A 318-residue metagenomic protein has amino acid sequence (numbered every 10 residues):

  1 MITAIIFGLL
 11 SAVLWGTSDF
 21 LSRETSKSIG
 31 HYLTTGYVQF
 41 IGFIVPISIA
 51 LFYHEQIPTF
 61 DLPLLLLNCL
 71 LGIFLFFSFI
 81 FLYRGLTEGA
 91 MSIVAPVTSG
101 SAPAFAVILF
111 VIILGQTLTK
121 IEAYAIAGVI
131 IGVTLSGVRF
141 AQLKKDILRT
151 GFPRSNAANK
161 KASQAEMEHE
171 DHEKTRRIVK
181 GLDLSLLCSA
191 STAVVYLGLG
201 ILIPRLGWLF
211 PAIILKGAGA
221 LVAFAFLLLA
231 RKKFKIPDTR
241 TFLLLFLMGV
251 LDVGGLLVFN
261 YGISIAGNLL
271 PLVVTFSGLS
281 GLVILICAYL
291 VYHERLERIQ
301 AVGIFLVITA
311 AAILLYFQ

Functional and structural regions predicted by a protein language model:
M1-V13, S22-L33, Y37-I73, F77-G89 (+6 more regions): Membrane-interface interhelical linkers
V13, F40-I47, A123-V133, A190 (+3 more regions): Hydrophobic alpha-helical transmembrane segments of multipass integral membrane proteins
G16, F20, I47, G72-F77 (+6 more regions): Hydrophobic/small/kink-forming positions within alpha-helical transmembrane segments of polytopic membrane proteins
P46-Q56, A106-L118, S189-P204, L251-N268 (+1 more regions): Hydrophobic alpha-helical transmembrane segments in multi-pass integral membrane proteins
L62, T98, G115-L135, R139-T150 (+2 more regions): Loop-to-transmembrane alpha-helix entry segments
L70-L75, Y83-T134, F210-A218, N268-L290: Specific alpha-helical transmembrane segments that line the substrate/conduction pathway and gating interfaces
C188-K233: Aromatic-anchored, glycine/proline-accented short structural segments that stabilize local strand-turns or short
G254, F259-Q318: C-terminal appended segment following the main domain
